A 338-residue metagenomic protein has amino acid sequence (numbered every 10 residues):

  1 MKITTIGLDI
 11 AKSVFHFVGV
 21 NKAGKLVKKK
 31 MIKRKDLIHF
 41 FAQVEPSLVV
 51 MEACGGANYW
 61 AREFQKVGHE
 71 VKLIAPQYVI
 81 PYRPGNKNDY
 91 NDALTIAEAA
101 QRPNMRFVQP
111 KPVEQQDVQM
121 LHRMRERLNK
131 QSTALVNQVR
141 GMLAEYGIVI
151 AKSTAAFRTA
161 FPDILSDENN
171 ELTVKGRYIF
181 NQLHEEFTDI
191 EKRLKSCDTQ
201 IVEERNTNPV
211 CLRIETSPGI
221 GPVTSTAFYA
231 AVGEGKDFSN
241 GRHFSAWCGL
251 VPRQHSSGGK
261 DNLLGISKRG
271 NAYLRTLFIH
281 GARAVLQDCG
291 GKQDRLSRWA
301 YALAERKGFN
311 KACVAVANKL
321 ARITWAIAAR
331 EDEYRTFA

Functional and structural regions predicted by a protein language model:
M1-I3, K195-I220, F228-E234: Extended, structured, electrostatic nucleic-acid-contact surfaces
K2-V20, I96: Gly/Thr-rich phosphate-binding beta-strand-loop-beta motif of the actin/hexokinase/Hsp70
G24-S47: Nucleic-acid-processing active sites and adjacent nucleic-acid-binding tracks, predominantly divalent metal-dependent
Q43-P81: Conserved DEDDh/DEDDy metal-dependent 3′-5′ exonuclease domain
K72-M120, F161, S166, G258-R269 (+1 more regions): Short alpha-helix plus adjacent loop in nuclease-associated cores
Y82, R213-T216, P222, T226-E305 (+1 more regions): Phosphate-backbone recognition surface of nucleic-acid-processing proteins
E126-R213: Glycine-rich, often acidic, oxyanion-interacting loops/wings at catalytic, nucleic-acid, or phospho-protein interfaces
G259, S297-A338: Low-complexity, acidic/Ser/Thr- and charged residue-rich accessory regions of DNA metabolism proteins
